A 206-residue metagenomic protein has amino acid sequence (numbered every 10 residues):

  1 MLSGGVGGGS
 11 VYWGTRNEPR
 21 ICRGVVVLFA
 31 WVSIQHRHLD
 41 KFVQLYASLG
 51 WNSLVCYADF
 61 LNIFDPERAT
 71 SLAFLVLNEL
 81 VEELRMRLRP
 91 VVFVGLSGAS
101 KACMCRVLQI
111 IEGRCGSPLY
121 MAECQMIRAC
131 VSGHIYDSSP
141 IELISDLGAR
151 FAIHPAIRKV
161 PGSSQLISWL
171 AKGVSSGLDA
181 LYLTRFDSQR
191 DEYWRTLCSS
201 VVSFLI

Functional and structural regions predicted by a protein language model:
L2-I63: Short, surface-exposed "cap/lid" segments of acyl-processing enzymes
E18-R20, G162-I206: Serine-hydrolase catalytic core
V26-V27, Y46, S53, V91-F93 (+3 more regions): Structural signal for hydrophobic/aromatic residues that build the beta-strand cores of folded beta-sheet domains
W31-I34, A58-L61, G98-K101, P140-E142 (+3 more regions): Conserved beta-strand elements of beta-rich interaction domains across eukaryotes, especially beta-propellers
H38-F42, Y57-F60, P66-A69, C105-Q109 (+1 more regions): Short coil/turn segments at secondary-structure boundaries
D59-R87: Catalytic nucleophile-loop/oxyanion-hole region of alpha/beta-hydrolase and closely related hydrolase-like folds
P90-F151: Primarily recognizes the serine-hydrolase "nucleophile elbow" in alpha/beta-hydrolase and SGNH/GDSL folds
R150-Q165: A catalytic-pocket lid/entrance helix-loop region that shapes and gates access to the active site across common
